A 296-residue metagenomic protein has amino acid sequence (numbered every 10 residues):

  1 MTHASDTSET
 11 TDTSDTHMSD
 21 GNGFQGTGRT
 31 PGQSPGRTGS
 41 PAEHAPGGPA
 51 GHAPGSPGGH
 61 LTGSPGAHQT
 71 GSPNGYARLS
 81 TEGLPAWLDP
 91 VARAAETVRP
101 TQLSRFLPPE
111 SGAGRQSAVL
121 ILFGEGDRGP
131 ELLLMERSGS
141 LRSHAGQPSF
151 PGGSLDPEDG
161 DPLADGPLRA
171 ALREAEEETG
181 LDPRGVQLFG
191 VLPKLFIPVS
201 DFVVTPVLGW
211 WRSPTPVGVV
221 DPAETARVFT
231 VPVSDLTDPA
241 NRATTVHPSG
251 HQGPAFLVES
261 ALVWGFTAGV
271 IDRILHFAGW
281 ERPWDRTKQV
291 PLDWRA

Functional and structural regions predicted by a protein language model:
M1-H52, S56-F150, S154-E177, L181-P214 (+3 more regions): N-terminal leader/linker segments that precede catalytic domains of diphosphate-processing enzymes
P216-G218: Short, conserved charged micro-motifs
V220-L257: NUDIX/MutT-family hydrolases
